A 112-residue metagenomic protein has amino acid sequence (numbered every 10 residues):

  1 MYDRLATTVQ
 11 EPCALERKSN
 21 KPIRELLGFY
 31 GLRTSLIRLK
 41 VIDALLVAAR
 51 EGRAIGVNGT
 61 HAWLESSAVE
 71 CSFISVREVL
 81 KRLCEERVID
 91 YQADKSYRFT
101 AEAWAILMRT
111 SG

Functional and structural regions predicted by a protein language model:
M1-Q10: General nucleic-acid-binding
V9-L46: Short alpha-helical segments that sit at the start of domains
D43-R50, E65: Short, locally clustered residues in the helix-turn-helix/winged-helix DNA-binding domain
E51-L64: Short acidic, hydrophobic short linear motifs in intrinsically disordered regions
E70-R82: Short amphipathic alpha-helical interaction segments
C84-D94: A short, conserved structural fragment
D94-G112: Short, cationic-aromatic polyanion-contact patches
